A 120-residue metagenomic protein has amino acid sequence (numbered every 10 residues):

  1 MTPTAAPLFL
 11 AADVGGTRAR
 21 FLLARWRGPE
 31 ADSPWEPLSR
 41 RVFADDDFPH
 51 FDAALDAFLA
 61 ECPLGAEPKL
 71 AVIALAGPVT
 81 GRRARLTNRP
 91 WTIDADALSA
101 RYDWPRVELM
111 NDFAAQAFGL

Functional and structural regions predicted by a protein language model:
M1, A31, E61-C62, A97: Short, flexible, glycine/charge-rich loop motifs used to bind or transfer phosphoryl groups or to couple energy/partner
T2-A57: Short glycine-rich, Thr/Ser-proximal phosphate-binding strand/loop in the N-terminal lobe of ATP-dependent enzymes
C62-L120: Short beta-strand-loop/turn "lid" adjacent to the catalytic site in phosphate-handling enzymes
